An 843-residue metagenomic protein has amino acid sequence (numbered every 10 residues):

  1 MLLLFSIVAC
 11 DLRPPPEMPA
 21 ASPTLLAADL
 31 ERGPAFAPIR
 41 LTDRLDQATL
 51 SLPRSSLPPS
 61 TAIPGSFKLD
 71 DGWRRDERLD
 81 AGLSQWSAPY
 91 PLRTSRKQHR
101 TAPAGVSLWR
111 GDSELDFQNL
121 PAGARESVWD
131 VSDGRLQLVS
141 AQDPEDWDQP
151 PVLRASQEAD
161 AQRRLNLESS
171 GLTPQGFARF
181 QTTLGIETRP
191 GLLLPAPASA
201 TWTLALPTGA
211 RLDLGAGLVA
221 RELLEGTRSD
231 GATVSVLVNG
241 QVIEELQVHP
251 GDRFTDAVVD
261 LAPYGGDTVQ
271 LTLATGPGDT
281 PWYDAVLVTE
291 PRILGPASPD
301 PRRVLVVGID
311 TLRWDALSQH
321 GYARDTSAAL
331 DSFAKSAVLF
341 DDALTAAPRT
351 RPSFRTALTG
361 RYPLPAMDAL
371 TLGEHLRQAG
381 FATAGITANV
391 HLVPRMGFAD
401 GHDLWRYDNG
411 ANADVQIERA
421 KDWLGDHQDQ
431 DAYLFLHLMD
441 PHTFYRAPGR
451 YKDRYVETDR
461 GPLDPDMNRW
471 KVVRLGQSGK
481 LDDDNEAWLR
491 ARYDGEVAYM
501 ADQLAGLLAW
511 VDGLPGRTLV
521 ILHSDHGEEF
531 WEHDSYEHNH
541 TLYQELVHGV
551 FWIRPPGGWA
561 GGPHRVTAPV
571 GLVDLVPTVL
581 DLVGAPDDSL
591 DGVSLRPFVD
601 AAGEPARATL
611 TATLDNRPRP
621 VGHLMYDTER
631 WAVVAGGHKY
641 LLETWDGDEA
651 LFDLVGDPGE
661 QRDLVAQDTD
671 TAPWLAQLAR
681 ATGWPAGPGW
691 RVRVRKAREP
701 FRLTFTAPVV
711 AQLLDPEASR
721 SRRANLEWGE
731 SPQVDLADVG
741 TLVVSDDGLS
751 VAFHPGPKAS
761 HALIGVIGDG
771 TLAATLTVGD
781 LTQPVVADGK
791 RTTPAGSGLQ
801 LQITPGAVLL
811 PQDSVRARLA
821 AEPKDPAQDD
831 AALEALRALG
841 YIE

Functional and structural regions predicted by a protein language model:
M1, L136-Q137, L836: Intrinsically disordered, low-complexity proline-rich regions
M1-I7: Bacterial N-terminal signal peptides
V8-P59, G65-F67, R154-G185, R189 (+1 more regions): Catalytic domains that recognize anionic headgroups
S55-A122: Extended beta-strand solenoid/passenger and fiber regions
D76-S84, P121-R135, I186-E187, M625 (+2 more regions): Short, ordered beta-strand-loop transition motifs
W86, L138, R791-P794: Short linear proline/tyrosine/threonine-rich motifs used for host-factor recruitment and membrane trafficking/assembly
H99, A104-D148, Q157-E158: Extracellular/luminal ectodomains and secreted, surface-exposed scaffolds of diverse proteins
P151: Basic, glycine-rich
